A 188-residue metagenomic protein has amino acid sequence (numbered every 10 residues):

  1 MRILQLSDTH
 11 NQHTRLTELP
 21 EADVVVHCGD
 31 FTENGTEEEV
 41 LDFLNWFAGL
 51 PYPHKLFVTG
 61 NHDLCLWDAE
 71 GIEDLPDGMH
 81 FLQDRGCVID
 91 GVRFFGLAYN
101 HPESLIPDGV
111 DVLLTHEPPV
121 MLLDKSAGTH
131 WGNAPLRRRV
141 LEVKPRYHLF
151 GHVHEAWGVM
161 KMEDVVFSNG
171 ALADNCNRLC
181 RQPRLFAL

Functional and structural regions predicted by a protein language model:
M1-L4: Extreme N-terminal starter segment of soluble prokaryotic enzymes
H10, C28-L41, H152, A156: Di-metal (Zn2+ and/or Mg2+/Mn2+) metal-binding site signature of metallo-dependent hydrolases with the MBL/beta-CASP
H10-T14, T32-T36, N45-G49, L56-P135 (+2 more regions): Conserved catalytic scaffold of divalent metal-dependent phosphoesterases
L19, V40-L44, S168: Short amphipathic alpha-helical segment that frequently serves as the phosphate-/nucleotide-binding helix
L19-P20, P107: A short, aliphatic-rich alpha-helical micro-motif
D23, D30, P53, D111 (+1 more regions): Conserved acidic residues
V26, L114, L149: N-terminal Rossmann-like NAD(P) cofactor-binding module of classical short-chain dehydrogenase/reductase
G86-D90, R138-V143, Y147, H154-L188: Binuclear metal-dependent phosphoesterase catalytic core
